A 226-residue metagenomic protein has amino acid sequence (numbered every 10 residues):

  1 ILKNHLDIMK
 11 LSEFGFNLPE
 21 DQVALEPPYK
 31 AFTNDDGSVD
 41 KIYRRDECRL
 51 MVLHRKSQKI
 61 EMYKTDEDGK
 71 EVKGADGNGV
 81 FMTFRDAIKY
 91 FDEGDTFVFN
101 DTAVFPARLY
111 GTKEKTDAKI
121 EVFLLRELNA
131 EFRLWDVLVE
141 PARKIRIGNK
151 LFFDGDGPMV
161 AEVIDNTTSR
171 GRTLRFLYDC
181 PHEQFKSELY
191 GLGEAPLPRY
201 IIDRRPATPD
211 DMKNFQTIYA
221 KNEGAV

Functional and structural regions predicted by a protein language model:
L2-N4: Extreme N-terminal basic, low-complexity initiation segments that serve as generic localization/processing leaders
D7-V226: A cross-family signal for N-terminal binding/gating loops and helix N-caps that shape access to the active site
